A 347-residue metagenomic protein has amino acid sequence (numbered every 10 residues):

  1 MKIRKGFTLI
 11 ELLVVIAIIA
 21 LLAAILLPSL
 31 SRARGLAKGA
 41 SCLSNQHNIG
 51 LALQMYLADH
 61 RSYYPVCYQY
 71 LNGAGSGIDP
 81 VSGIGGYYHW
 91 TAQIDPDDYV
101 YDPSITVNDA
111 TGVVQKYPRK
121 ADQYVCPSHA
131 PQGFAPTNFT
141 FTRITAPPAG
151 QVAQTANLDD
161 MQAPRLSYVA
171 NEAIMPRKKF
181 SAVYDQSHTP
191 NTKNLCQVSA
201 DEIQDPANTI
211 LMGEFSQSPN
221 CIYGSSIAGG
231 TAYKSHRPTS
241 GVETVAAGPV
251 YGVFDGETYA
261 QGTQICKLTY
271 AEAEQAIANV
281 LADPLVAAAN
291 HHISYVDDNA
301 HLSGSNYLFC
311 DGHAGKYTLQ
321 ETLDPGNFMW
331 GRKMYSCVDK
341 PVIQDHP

Functional and structural regions predicted by a protein language model:
M1-K2, Q264: Short, low-complexity interaction segments enriched in Ser/Thr/Pro/Gly
I3-G35: N-terminal single-pass transmembrane signal-anchor helix
I18, K38, C42-N45: Amphipathic alpha-helical protein-protein interaction surfaces
A24, R32-G35, G39, L51 (+1 more regions): Regular, well-ordered alpha-helical segments
L43, H47-P347: Short, well-structured segments within or immediately adjacent to enzyme catalytic domains that line ligand-binding
